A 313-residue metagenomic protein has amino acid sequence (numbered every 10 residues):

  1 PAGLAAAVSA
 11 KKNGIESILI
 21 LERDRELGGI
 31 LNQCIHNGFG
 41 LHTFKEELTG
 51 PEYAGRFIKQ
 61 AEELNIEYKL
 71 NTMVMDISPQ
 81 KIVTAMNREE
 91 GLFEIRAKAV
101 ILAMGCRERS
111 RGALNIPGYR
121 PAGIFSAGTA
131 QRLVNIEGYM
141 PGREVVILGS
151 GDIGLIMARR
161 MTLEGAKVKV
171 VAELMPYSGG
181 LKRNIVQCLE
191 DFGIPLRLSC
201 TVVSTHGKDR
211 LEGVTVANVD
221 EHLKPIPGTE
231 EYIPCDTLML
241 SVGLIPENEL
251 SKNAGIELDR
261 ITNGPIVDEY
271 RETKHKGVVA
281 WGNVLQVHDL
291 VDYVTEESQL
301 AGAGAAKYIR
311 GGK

Functional and structural regions predicted by a protein language model:
P1-R56, Q60, R132, P141-Q187 (+1 more regions): Beta1-alpha1 glycine-rich phosphate/pyrophosphate-binding loop at the start of Rossmann-like nucleotide-binding domains
I15, N71, Q80, P141-E144 (+2 more regions): Phosphate-coordination loops involved in phosphoryl transfer and adenosine-cofactor binding
R56-S78, V83-A85, I95, T162-E249: A Rossmann-like FAD-binding core segment of flavoenzymes
E89-L92, T129-G142, L223-E230: A short, basic/flexible loop-to-alpha-helix module at the beginning of a structural domain
R96, V100-I101: Catalytic, metal-anchored helix/loop core of enzyme active sites in primary metabolism
L102, I124-V134, T237-H288: FAD-site-proximal beta/loop scaffold in flavoenzymes
C106-V146, S150-L155, T262-E269: Glycine-rich dinucleotide-binding loop and its adjacent helix/turn
W281-K313: A conserved FAD-binding loop/helix module that cradles the flavin
